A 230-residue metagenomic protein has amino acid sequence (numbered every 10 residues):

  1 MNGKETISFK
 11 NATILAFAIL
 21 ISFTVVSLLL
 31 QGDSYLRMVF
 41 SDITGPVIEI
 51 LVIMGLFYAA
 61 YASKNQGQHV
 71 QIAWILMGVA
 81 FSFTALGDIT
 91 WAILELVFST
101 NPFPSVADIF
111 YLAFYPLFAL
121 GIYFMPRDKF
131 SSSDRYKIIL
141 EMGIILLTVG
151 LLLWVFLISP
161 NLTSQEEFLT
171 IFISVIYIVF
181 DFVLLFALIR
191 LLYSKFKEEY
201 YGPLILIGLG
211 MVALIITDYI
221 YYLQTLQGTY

Functional and structural regions predicted by a protein language model:
M1-Y230: Polytopic alpha-helical membrane-helix bundles and their juxtamembrane interface segments in multi-pass membrane
